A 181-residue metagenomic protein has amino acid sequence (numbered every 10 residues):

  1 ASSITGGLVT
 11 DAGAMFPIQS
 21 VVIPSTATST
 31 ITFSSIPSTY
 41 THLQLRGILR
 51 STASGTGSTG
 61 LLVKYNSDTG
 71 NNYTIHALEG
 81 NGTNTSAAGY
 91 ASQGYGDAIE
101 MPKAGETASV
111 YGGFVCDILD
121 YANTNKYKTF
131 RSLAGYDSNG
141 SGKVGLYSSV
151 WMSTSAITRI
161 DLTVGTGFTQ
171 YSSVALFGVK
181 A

Functional and structural regions predicted by a protein language model:
A1-A181: Surface-exposed molecular-recognition determinants
